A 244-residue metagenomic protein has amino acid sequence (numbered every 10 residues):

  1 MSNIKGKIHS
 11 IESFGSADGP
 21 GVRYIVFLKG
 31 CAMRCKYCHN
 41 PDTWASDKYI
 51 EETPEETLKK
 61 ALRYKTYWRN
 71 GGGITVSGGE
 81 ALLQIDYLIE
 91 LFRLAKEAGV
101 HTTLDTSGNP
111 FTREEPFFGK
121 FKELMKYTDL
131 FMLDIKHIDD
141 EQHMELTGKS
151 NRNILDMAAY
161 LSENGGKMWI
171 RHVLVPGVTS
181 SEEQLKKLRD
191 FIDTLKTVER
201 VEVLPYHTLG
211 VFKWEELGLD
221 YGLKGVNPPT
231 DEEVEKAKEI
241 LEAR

Functional and structural regions predicted by a protein language model:
M1-A17, W169, L174-R244: Auxiliary Fe-S-binding modules of radical SAM enzymes
M1-I50, R63-N70: N-terminal [4Fe-4S]-dependent radical SAM core
D42-S46, M144-S150, G218-V226: Short glycine-enriched, charge-decorated loop/helix-capping segments at active-site entrances that position
S46-Y49, E80, L146, G177-S180 (+1 more regions): Pocket-edge positions in alpha/beta enzyme catalytic cores
Y49-K59: Short cysteine/histidine-rich metal-coordination sites, predominantly Zn2+-binding motifs
L62-T66, N70-G73, L82-L204, L209: Conserved AdoMet/S-adenosylmethionine-binding subsite of the radical SAM
T75-S77: Short glycine-rich or small-residue beta-strand-to-loop segments that form or flank ligand, phosphate, metal/Fe-S
